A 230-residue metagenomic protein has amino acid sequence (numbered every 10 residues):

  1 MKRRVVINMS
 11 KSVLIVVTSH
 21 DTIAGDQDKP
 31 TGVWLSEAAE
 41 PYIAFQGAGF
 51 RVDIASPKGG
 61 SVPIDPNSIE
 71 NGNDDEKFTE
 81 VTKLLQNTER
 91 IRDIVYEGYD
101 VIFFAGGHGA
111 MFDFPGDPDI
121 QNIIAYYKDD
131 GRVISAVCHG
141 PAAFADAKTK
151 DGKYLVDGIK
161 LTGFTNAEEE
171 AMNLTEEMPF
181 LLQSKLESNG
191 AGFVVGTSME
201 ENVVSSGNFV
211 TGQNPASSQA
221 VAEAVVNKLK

Functional and structural regions predicted by a protein language model:
R3-D130, A142-K230: Extended, subdomain-level signal for the structured scaffold at the beginning of enzyme domains
I134-S135: Conserved, well-structured core segments that form or line functional sites
C138: Catalytic nucleophile serine of serine hydrolases, specifically the conserved "nucleophile elbow" pentapeptide
